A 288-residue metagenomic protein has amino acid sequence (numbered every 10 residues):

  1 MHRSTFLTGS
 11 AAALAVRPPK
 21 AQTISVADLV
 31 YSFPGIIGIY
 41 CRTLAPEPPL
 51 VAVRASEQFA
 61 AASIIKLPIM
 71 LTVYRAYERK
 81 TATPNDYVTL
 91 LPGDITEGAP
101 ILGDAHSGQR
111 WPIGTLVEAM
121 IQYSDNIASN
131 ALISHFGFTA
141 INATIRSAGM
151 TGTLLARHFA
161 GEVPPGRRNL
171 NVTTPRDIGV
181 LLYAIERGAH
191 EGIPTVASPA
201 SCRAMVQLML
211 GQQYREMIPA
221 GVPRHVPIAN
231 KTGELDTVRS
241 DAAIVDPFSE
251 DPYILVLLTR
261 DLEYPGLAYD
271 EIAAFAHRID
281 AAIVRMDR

Functional and structural regions predicted by a protein language model:
H2-A21: N-terminal export signals
T5, Q22-D28, F33, L50 (+5 more regions): Structured C-terminal helix/loop/strand segments within mature extracytoplasmic catalytic/sensor domains
P18-A60: Beta-lactamase-like hydrolase cores
P34-I36, R54-S56, A62-I64, T83-N85 (+4 more regions): Extracytoplasmic
I36, N130-H190: Mid-domain, small-residue-enriched loop/turn segments at the edges of structured enzyme/sensor domains
A60-V88, M120, L255: Active-site SXXK
T81-W111, A140-A160: Active-site helix/loop module of the DD-peptidase/beta-lactamase fold, centered on the serine-lysine SxxK catalytic
I95-N130, F138, N171: Conserved catalytic neighborhood of penicillin-recognizing serine enzymes
